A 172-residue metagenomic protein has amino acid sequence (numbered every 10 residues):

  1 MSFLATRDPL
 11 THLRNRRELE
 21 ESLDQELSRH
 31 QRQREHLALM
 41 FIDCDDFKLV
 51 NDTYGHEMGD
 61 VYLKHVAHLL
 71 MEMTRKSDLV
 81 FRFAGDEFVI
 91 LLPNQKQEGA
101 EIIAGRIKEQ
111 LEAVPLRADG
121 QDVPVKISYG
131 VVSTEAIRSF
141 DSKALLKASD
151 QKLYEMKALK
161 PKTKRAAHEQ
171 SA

Functional and structural regions predicted by a protein language model:
S2-E21, Q33, I42-H56, K64: Conserved nucleotide-binding and Mg2+-coordinating catalytic segments in signaling enzymes
L19, L23, L63, A67-L70 (+2 more regions): Heptad-repeat coiled-coil signal-transmission/dimerization helices
R29, E72-S77, E109-Q121, E155 (+1 more regions): Short catalytic/binding micro-motifs of nucleotide second-messenger systems
F47, V66, V80, F88 (+1 more regions): Hydrophobic framework residues that shape the active-site pocket of cyclic nucleotide turnover catalytic cores
Y62, V89-R106: Short helix/loop segment flanking the catalytic signature motif in cyclic-nucleotide metabolism enzymes
A67-H68, G99-R117, D150: Alpha-helical scaffold within the catalytic cores of cyclic-nucleotide enzymes
L79-R82, V123: A short pre-motif secondary-structure segment
E98-I102, T134-A172: Catalytic cores and conserved motifs of cyclic dinucleotide signaling enzymes
